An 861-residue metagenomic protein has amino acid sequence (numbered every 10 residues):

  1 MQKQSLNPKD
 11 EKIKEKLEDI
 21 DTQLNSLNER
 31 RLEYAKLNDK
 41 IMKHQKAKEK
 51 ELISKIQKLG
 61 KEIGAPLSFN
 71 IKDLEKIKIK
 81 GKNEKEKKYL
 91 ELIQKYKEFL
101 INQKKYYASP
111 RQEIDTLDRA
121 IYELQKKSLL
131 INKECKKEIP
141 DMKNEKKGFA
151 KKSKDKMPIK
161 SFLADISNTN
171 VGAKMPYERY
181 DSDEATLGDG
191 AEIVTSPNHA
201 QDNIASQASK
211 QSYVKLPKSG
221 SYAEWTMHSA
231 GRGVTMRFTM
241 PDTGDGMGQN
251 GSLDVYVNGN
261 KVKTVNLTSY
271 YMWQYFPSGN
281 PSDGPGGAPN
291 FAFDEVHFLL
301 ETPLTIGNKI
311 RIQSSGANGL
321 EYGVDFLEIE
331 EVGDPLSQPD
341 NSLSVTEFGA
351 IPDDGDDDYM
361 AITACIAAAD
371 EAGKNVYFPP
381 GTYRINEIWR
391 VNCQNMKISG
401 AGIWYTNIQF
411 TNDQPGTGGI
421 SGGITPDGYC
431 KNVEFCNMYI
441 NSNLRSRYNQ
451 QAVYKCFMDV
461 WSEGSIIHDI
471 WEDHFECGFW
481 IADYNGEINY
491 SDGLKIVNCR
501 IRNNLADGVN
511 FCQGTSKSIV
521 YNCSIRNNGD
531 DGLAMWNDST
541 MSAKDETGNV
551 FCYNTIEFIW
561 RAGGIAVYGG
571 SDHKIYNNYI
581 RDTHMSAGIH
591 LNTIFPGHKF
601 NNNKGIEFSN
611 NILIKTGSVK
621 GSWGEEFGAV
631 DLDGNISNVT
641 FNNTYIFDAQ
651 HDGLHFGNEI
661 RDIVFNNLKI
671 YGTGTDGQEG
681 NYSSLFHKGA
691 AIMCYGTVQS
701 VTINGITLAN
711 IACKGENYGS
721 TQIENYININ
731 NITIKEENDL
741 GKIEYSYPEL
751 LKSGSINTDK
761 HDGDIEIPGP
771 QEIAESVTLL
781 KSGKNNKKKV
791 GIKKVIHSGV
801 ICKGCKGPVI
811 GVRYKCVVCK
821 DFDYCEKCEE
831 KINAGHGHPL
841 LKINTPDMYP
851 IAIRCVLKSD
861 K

Functional and structural regions predicted by a protein language model:
L37-K88: Extended alpha-helical coiled-coil "stalk/arm" regions that act as elongated linkers or oligomerization scaffolds
F162-D340, S798, K803, I843: Extracytoplasmic
V345-P379: Acidic Gly/Asp/Thr-rich repetitive segments characteristic of extracellular carbohydrate-active and adhesion proteins
T363-A368, R384-S399, N407-N437, N441-S462 (+4 more regions): Extracellular beta-strand-rich solenoid/capping regions of secreted or surface-exposed proteins that bind or remodel
K374, N386-I388, I403, N407-D413 (+15 more regions): Short glycine/acidic-rich loop motifs that flank beta-strands on beta-rich extracellular proteins
N395, A401-W404, K431-S442, E463-E476 (+10 more regions): Right-handed parallel beta-helix
G783, K789-I801, G811, D823-D860: Cys/His-rich, Zn2+-coordinating zinc-finger modules
P808-C819: Canonical RING-type zinc finger of E3 ubiquitin-protein ligases
